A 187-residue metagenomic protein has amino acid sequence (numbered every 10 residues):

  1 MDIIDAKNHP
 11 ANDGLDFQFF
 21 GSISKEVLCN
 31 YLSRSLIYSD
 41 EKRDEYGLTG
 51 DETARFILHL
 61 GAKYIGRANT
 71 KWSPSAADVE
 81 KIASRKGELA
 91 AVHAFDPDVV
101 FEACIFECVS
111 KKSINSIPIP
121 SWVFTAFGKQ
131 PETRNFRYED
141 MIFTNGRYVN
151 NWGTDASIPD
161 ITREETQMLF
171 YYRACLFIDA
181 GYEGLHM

Functional and structural regions predicted by a protein language model:
M1-D40, E52: Mature N-terminal, pre-catalytic/accessory segment of carbohydrate-active enzymes
C29, V109-C175: Active-site-adjacent "subsite" loops/lids of carbohydrate-active enzymes
N30-R34, I65-R67, V99-A103, L185-M187: Hydrophobic faces of well-ordered beta-strands that scaffold small-molecule active sites in alpha/beta enzyme cores
R34-D44, A68-K81, G153-Q167: The substrate-binding groove and active-site-proximal loops of carbohydrate-active enzymes, especially glycoside
D40-E52, P74-T133, M168: Aromatic- and glycine-enriched glycan-recognition loops and surfaces that form the carbohydrate-binding subsites
R43-A76, L176-L185: Catalytic domains of carbohydrate-active enzymes, especially glycoside hydrolases
F56, G87-A91, Y172, L176: Amphipathic alpha-helical segments that form well-ordered structural scaffolds and often line/cohere around active
